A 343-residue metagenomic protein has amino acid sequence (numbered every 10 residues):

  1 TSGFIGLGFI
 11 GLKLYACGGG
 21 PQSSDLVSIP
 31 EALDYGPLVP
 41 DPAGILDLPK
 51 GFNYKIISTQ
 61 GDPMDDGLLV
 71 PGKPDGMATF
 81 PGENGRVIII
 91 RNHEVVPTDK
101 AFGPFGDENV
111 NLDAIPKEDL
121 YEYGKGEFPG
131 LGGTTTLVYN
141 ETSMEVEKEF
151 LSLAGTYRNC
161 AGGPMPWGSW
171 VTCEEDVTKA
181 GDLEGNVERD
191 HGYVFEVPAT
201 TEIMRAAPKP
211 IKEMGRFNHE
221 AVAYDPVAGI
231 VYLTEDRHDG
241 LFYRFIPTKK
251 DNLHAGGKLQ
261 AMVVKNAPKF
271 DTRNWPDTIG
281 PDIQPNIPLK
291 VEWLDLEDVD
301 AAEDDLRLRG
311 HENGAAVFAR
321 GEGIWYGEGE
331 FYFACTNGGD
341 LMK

Functional and structural regions predicted by a protein language model:
T1-G20: N-terminal export signals
P37-P74, A78-F150, G181-R189, T336 (+1 more regions): Beta-propeller domains
D41-D62, G67-L68, Y139-L153, F195-N218 (+2 more regions): Blade-edge beta-strand/turn elements of extracellular beta-propeller and related beta-sheet repeat scaffolds
L68-T79, N84, T156-W167, R216-A228 (+1 more regions): Beta-rich, blade/repeat-based domains predominating in secreted/periplasmic proteins but also intracellular
I89-H93, T172-E174, L233-D236, F333-G338: Conserved beta-strand positions in repeat-built beta-propeller and related beta-rich domains
L131-E141, N186-T201, R244-T248, G256-V264 (+1 more regions): Beta-propeller blade signature
G163, G168-T248: Internal, well-ordered domain-core segments that constitute the primary functional module of diverse proteins
P276-K343: Beta-propeller domains
